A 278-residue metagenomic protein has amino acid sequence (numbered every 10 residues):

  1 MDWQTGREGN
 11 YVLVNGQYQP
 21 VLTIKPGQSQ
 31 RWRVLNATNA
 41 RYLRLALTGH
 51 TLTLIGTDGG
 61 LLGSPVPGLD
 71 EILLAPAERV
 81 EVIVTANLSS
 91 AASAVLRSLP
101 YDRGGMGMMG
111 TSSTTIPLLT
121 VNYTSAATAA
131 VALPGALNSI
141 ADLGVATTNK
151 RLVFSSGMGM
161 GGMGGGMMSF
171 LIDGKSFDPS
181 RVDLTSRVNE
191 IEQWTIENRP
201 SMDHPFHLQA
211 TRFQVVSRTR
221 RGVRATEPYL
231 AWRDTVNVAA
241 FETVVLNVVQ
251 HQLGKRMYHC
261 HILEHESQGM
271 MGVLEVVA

Functional and structural regions predicted by a protein language model:
M1-D142, V223: Histidine- and aromatic-rich segments of cupredoxin/plastocyanin-like copper-binding domains
L54-P67, T147, R151-A278: Active-site pocket scaffolds in enzymes
